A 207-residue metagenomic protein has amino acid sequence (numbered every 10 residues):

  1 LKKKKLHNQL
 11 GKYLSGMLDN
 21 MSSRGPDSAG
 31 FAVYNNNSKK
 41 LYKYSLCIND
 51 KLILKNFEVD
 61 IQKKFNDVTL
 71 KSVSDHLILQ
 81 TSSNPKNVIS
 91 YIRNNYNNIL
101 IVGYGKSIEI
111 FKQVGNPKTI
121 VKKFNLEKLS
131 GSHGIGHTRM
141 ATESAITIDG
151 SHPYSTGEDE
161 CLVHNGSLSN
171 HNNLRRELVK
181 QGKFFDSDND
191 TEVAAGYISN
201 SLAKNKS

Functional and structural regions predicted by a protein language model:
L1-S207: Conserved short alpha-helical segments that host acidic/polar catalytic motifs at enzyme active sites
